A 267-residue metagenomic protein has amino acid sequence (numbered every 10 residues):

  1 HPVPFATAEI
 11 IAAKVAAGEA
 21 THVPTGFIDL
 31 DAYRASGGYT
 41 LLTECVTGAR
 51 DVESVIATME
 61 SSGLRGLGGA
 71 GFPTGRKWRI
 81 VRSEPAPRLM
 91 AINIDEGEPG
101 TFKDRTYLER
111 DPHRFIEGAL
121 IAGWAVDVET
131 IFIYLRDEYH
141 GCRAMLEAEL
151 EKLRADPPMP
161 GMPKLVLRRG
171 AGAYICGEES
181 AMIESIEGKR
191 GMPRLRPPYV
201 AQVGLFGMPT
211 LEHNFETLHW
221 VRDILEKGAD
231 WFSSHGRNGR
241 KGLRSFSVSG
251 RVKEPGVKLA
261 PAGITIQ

Functional and structural regions predicted by a protein language model:
H1, E60-V81, G172-E184, G188: Conserved phosphate/anionic-ligand binding catalytic regions in large, soluble enzymes, centered on
H1-G18, T130-L150, M162-L165: Terminal amphipathic helices with adjacent charged low-complexity linkers/tails
H1-S61, M159, A181, G191-F206: Fe-S ferredoxin-like electron-transfer domains and their immediately adjacent linker/connector regions across
Y33-T40, I92-D104, V200-L205, S247-V252: Gly-rich Lys/Arg/Thr-decorated short loops/hinges at beta-loop-alpha junctions or inter-strand turns that position
S62, L67-P85, R105-D111, E226-W231: Conserved alpha/beta core surface patches that mediate binding of polyanionic ligands
A91-R110, V126-E129, Y134, A144: A structural-propensity feature for long, helix-poor, extended segments
D111-A125: Histidine-anchored nucleotide/phosphate-binding helix
R143-A262: Hydrophobic alpha-helical positions that pack around
